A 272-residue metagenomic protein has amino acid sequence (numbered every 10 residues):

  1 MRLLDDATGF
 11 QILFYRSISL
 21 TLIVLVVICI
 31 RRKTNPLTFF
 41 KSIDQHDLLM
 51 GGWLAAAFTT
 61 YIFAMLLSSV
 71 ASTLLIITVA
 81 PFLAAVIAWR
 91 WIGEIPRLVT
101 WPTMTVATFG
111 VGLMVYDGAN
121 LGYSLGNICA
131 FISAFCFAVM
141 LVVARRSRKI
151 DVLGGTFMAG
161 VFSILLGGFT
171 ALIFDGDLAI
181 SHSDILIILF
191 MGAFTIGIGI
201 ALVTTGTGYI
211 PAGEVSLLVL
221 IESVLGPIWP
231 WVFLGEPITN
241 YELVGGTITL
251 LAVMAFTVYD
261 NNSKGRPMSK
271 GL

Functional and structural regions predicted by a protein language model:
R2-A7, T21-V27, A84-A85, A119-D175 (+2 more regions): Transmembrane alpha-helical segments that form core, pore/gating elements of small-molecule transporters/exporters
D6-I12, T59-I76, V152-G154, A201-L218: Structural motif at transmembrane-helix junctions in multi-pass transporters
G9-L20, F63-A80, Y123-C136, H182-F194 (+1 more regions): Structural signature of hydrophobic alpha-helical transmembrane segments
S17, D184, L220-L272: C-terminal-most transmembrane helix of multi-pass membrane proteins
V24, I28, L54, P96-Y116 (+3 more regions): Hydrophobic transmembrane alpha-helices of multi-pass small-molecule transport proteins
N35-T60, L125-S133, G168, A179-I198 (+1 more regions): Loop-to-transmembrane-helix transition segments
G51, A55-T59, P81-V86, G112 (+6 more regions): Hydrophobic/small/kink-forming positions within alpha-helical transmembrane segments of polytopic membrane proteins
Y61-F63, A80-P102, V224-V244: C-terminal transmembrane-helix exit sites in multi-pass transporters
